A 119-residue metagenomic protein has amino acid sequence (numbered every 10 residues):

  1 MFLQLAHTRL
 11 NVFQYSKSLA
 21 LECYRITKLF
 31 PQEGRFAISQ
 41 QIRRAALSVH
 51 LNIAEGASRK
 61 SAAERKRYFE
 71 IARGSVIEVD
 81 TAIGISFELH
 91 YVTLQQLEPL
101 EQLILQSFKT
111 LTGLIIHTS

Functional and structural regions predicted by a protein language model:
M1-S119: Amphipathic alpha-helical assembly/interaction segments
